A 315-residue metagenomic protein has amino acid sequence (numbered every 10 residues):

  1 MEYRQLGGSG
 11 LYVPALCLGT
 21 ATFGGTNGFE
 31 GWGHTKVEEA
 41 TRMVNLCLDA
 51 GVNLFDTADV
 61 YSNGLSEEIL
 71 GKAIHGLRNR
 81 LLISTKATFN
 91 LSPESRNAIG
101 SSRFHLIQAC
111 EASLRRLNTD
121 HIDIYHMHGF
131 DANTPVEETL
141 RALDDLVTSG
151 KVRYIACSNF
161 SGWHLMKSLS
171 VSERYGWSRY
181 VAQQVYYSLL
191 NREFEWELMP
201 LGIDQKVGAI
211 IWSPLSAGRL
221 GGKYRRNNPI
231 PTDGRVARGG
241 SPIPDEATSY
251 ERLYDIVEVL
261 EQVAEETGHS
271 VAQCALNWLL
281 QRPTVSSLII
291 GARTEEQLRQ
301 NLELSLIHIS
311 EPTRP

Functional and structural regions predicted by a protein language model:
M1-L82: N-terminal binding-site loop/beta-alpha segment at the start of enzyme catalytic domains that lines or forms
L18, T57, T85, I124-M127 (+4 more regions): Conserved beta-strand positions
T26-E38, P93-F104, N133: Active-site mouth loops of central-metabolism enzymes
G33-C47, S101-R116, L165-L169: Short, acidic/polar
G71-N79, R115-N118, V147, L169-G176: Acidic (Asp/Glu)-rich catalytic clusters
L114-A132: Active-site groove signature of glycoside hydrolases
T134-L306: Beta/alpha (TIM)-barrel catalytic core signal, keyed to glycine-rich beta->alpha loops juxtaposed to Asp/Glu that bind
I307-P315: Conserved small/polar residues in nucleotide/adenosyl-binding loops
